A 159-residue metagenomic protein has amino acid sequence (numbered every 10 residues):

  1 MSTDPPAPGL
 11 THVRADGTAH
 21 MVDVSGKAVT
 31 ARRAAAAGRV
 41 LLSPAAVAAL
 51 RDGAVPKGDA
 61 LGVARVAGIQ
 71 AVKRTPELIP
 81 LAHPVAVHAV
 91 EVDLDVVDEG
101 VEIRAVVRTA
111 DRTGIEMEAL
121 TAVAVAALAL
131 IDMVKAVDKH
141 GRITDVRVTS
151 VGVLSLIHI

Functional and structural regions predicted by a protein language model:
S2-L61, V72-T75, H88-A89, V97-R104 (+1 more regions): Flexible, solvent-exposed loop/hinge segments and secondary-structure transition points
A28, L130-D132, V146: Hydrophobic alpha-helical segments
P44, A126-L128, K139-H140: Short, intrinsically disordered/low-complexity patches at protein termini and at juxtamembrane boundaries
R51-D93, R108, I115-A129, V134-K135: Compact, glycine-rich, soluble single-domain proteins
L94, I103, V151: Functional cleft and adjacent loop/helix regions within the main domain that mediate ligand binding or catalysis
D98, R108-T113, K139-V153: Structural preference for solvent-exposed beta-strand-turn elements and adjacent flexible terminal/loop segments within
I157-I159: Conserved small/polar residues in nucleotide/adenosyl-binding loops
